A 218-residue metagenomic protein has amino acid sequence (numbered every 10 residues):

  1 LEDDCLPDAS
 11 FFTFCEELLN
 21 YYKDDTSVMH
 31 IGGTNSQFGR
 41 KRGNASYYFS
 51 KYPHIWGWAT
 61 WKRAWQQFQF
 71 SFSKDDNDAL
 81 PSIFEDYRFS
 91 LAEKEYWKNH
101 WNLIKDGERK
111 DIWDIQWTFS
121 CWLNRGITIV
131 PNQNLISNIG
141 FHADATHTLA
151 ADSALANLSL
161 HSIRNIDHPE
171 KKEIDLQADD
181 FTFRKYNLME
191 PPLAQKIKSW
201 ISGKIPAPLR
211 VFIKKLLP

Functional and structural regions predicted by a protein language model:
L1-D3: Conserved acidic E/D residue at the C-terminus of a beta-strand in Rossmann-like folds
C5-P218: An acidic/histidine-cluster motif and surrounding catalytic segment that typifies divalent-metal-assisted enzyme active
